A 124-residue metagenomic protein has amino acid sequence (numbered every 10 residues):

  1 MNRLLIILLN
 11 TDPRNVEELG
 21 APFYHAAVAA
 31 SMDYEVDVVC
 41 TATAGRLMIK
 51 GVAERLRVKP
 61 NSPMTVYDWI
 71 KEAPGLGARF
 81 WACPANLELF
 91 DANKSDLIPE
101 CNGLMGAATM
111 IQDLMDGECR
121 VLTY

Functional and structural regions predicted by a protein language model:
M1-L5: Extreme N-terminal starter segment of soluble prokaryotic enzymes
I7-L19: Short, glycine-rich nucleotide/cofactor-binding loops
L19-M32, V38: Histidine-anchored nucleotide/phosphate-binding helix
A30-S31, P74, M115: Anion (oxyanion) recognition and catalysis
V36-T41, F80-P84: Short internal beta-strands
A44-V58: N-terminal beta-loop-helix "entrance" segment that forms/cooperates in small-molecule cofactor or anionic ligand
E54-P84: A glycine-rich helix N-cap at a beta->alpha junction
A73, W81, E88-I98, G103-M110 (+1 more regions): A short aromatic-anchored loop/beta-hairpin motif
